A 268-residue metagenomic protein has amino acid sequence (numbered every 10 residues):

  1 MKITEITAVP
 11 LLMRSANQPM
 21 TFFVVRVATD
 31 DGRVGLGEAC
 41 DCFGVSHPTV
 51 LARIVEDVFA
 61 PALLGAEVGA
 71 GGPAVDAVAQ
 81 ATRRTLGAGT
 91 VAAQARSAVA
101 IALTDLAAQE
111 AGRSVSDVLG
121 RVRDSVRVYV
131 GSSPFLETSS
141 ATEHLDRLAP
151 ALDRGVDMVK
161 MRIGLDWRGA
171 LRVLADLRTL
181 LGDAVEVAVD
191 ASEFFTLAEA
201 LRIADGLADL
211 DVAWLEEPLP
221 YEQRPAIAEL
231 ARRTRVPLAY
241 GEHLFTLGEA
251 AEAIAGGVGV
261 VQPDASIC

Functional and structural regions predicted by a protein language model:
M1-E5, Q109, R113-V126: N-terminal amphipathic alpha-helix/helix-capping segment at the start of soluble metabolic enzymes
M1-L36, C40-G44: Structured beta-strand/loop patches that form or line metal/cofactor-binding pockets in enzymes
I3, G32, F59, V99 (+5 more regions): Conserved, mostly hydrophobic/aromatic
R14-N17, V91, D153: Short Gly/Pro-enriched turn/cap motifs at secondary-structure boundaries
A28-E110: Metal- or metallocofactor-binding catalytic centers and their adjacent structured scaffolds across diverse enzyme
C40, R96, R162-D166, S192-E193 (+3 more regions): Glycine- and other small-residue-rich loops at beta-strand/loop junctions that grip anionic moieties
D117-T234: Metal-dependent enolase-superfamily TIM-barrel catalytic cores that perform enediolate-based chemistry
E222-C268: Catalytic alpha/beta core domains of metabolic enzymes, predominantly
